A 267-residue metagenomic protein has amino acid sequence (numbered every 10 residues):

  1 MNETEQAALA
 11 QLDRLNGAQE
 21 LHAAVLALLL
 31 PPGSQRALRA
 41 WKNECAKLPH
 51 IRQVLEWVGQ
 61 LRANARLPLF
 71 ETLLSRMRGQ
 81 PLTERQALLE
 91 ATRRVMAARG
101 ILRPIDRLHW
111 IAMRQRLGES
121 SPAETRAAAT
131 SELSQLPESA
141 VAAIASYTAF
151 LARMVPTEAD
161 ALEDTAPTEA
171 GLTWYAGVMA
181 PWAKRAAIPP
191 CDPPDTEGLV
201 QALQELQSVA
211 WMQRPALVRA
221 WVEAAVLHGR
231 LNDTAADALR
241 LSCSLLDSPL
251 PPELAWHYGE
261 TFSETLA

Functional and structural regions predicted by a protein language model:
M1-A97, I101-A267: Small-residue-enriched hydrophobic alpha-helices in membranes
